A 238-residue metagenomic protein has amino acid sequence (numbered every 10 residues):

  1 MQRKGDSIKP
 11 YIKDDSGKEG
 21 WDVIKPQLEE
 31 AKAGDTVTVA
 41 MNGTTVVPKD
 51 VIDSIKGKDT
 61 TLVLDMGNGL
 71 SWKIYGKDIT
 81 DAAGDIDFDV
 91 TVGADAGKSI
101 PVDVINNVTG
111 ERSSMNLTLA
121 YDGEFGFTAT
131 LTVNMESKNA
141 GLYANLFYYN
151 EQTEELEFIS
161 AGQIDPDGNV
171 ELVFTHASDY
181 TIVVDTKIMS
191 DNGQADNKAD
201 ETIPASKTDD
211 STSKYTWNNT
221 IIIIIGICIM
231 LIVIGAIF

Functional and structural regions predicted by a protein language model:
M1-Y11, N107-V233: Proteolytic cleavage junctions
K9-E151: Proteolytic processing hotspots in large secreted/extracellular or virion-associated proteins and select intracellular
I234-F238: Juxtamembrane cytosolic interface motif at the C-terminal end of transmembrane helices
